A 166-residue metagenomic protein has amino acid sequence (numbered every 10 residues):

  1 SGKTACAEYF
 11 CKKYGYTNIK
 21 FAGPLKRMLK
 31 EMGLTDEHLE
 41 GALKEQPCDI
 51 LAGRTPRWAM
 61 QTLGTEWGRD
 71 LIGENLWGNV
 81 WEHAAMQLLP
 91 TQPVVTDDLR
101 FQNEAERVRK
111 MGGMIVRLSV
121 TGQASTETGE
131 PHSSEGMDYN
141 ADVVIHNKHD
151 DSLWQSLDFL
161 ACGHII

Functional and structural regions predicted by a protein language model:
K3: Conserved lysine of the Walker
C6: Hydrophobic positions on the alpha1 helix immediately C-terminal to the Walker A/P-loop
Y9: Active-site signature of alpha/beta-hydrolase-fold catalytic machinery across serine- and Asp/Cys-nucleophile hydrolases
K12-I19: Post-Walker A helix-loop "phosphate-sensing" segment adjacent to the P-loop in P-loop NTPases
Y16, P90-P93, G113: Short coil/turn segments at beta-strand junctions that form active-site/ligand-binding loops
F21, D97-L99: Short His-Asn-centered micro-motif
G23-Q92: ATP-dependent small-molecule kinase phosphotransfer cores that center on conserved nucleotide phosphate-binding segments
Q102-I166: Small-molecule kinase domains that catalyze NTP-dependent phosphoryl transfer to phosphate-bearing small molecules
